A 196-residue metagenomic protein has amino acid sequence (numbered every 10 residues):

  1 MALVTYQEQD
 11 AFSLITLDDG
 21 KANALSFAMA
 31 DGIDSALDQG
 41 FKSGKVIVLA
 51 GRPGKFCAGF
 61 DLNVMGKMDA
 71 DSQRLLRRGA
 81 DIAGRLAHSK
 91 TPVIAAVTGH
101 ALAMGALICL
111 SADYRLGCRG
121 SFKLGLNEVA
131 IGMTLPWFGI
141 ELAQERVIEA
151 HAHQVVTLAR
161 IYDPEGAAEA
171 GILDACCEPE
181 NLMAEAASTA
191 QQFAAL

Functional and structural regions predicted by a protein language model:
M1-R52, H88: Conserved CoA-thioester-binding segment of acyl-CoA-metabolizing enzymes
I15, L49, D61, I108-L110 (+2 more regions): Hydrophobic/aromatic residues within transmembrane alpha-helices of multi-pass small-molecule transporters
D31-G32, K42-S43, G51-R85, A101: Glycine- (often His-adjacent) and acidic-residue-rich active-site loop that binds/positions the CoA thioester
S89-A95, A150-Q154: Short beta-strand/loop segments at the ligand-binding rim of alpha/beta enzyme cores
A96-L102, V156-R160: Glycine-rich beta-to-alpha transition loops that act as phosphate-gripper elements at the mouths of alpha/beta enzyme
L102-V155, E185: CoA-thioester-processing core
Y114, Q154, L158-R160, G166 (+2 more regions): Well-ordered beta-strand positions
G117-G120, L173-L196: C-terminal long alpha-helix characteristic of the crotonase
